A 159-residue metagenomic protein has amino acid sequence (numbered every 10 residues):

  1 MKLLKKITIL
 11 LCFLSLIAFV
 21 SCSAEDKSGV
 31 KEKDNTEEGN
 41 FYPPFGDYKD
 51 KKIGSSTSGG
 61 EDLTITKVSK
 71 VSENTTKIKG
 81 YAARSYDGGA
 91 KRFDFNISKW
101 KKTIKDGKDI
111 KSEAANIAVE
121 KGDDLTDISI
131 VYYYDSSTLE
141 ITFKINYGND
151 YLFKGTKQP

Functional and structural regions predicted by a protein language model:
L3-K6, L16-D47: Bacterial Sec-dependent N-terminal signal peptides
L11-C12: Outer/extracellular conduits and scaffolds centered on Gram-negative outer-membrane beta-barrels
G29-E38, A90-T103, S136-P159: Edge beta-strand at a domain terminus
D34-T64, G155: Tryptophan-anchored aromatic micro-motifs
K49-G54, K79-A83, K111-V119: Generic short beta-strand segments
T57-T103: N-terminal glycine/threonine-rich, aromatic-flanked beta-hairpin/loop signature
S58-G60, G88, K121-L125, N146-D150: Glycine-centered tight beta-turn/hairpin loop motif at sheet-sheet or coil-to-beta transitions
K108-F143: Acidic, glycine-rich flexible loop segments
